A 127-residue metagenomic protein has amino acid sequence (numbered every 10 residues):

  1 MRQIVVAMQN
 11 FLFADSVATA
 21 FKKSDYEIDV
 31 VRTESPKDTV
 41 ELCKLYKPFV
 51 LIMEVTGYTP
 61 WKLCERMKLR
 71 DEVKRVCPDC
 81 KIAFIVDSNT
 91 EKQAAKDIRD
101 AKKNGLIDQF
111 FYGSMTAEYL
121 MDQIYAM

Functional and structural regions predicted by a protein language model:
M1-I4: Extreme N-terminal starter segment of soluble prokaryotic enzymes
A7-Q9: Conserved acidic carboxylate
F11-V31: Two-component/phosphorelay signaling modules centered on CheY-like receiver
E34-V50, Y58-P60: Acidic, metal-coordinating helix/loop segments flanking the phosphotransfer/catalytic sites of two-component signaling
L51, I82, Q109-F110: Two-component signal transduction core modules
L51-V73, V86-N89, D97: Conserved phosphotransfer microenvironments
K74-I82: His-Asp phosphorelay/catalytic-motif detector in bacterial-type signaling
V86-M127: Output/docking surface of receiver
